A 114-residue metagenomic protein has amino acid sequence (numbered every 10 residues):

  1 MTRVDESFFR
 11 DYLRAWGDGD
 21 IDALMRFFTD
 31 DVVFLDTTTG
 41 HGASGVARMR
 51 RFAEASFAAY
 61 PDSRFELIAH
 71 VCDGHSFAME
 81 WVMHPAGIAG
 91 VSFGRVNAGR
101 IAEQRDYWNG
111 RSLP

Functional and structural regions predicted by a protein language model:
M1, R50, E54-P114: A beta-strand edge to alpha-helix "cap/lid" segment located at domain peripheries
M1-D30: Short, low-complexity N-terminal intrinsically disordered segments enriched in polar/charged residues
S7, D22, T38, W108-R111: Intrinsic disorder/low-complexity detector
D11-R14, T39, V91: Short, flexible active-site loop motifs that bind/organize anionic cofactors or intermediates
Y12-L13, V32, S56, N97: Prokaryotic Sec-type signal peptides and long signal-anchor helices with extended Leu/Ile/Val-rich h-regions
I21-D73: A solvent-exposed, acidic/Ser-Thr-rich amphipathic alpha-helical stretch
